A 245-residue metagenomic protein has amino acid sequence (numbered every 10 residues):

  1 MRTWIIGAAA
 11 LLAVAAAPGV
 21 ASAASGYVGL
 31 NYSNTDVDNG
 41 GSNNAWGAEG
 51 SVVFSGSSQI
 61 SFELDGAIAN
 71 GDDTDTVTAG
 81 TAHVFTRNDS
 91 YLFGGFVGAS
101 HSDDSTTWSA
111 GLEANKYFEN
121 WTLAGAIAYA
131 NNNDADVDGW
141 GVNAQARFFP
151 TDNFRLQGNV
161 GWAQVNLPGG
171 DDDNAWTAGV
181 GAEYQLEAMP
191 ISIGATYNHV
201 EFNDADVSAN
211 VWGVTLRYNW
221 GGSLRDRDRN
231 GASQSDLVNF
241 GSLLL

Functional and structural regions predicted by a protein language model:
M1-S22: Gram-negative bacterial Sec-dependent N-terminal signal peptides
A21-D72, S242-L245: Short glycine/proline- and aromatic-enriched beta-strand/turn motifs that initiate or cap beta-hairpins
G26-V28, G56-L64, N88-G95, N120-G125 (+3 more regions): Repeated loop/turn-to-beta-strand initiation elements of outer-membrane beta-barrel proteins
Y27, P168, Q185, S192 (+2 more regions): Flexible, glycine-rich linker and terminal segments associated with outer-membrane beta-barrel/transport systems
V28-N34, L64-I68, A82, G95-A99 (+7 more regions): Transmembrane beta-barrel strands of outer-membrane/channel proteins
S42-A48, T74-G80, T106-A110, D136-V142 (+2 more regions): Residues that define the transmembrane beta-barrel architecture of outer-membrane proteins
A48-F54, A82-T86, L112-K116, A144-F148 (+3 more regions): Residues on the lipid-exposed face of transmembrane beta-strands in outer-membrane beta-barrel proteins
T107-L167, A175-T177: Detector for outer-membrane/organellar transmembrane beta-barrel domains, recognizing the amphipathic beta-strand
